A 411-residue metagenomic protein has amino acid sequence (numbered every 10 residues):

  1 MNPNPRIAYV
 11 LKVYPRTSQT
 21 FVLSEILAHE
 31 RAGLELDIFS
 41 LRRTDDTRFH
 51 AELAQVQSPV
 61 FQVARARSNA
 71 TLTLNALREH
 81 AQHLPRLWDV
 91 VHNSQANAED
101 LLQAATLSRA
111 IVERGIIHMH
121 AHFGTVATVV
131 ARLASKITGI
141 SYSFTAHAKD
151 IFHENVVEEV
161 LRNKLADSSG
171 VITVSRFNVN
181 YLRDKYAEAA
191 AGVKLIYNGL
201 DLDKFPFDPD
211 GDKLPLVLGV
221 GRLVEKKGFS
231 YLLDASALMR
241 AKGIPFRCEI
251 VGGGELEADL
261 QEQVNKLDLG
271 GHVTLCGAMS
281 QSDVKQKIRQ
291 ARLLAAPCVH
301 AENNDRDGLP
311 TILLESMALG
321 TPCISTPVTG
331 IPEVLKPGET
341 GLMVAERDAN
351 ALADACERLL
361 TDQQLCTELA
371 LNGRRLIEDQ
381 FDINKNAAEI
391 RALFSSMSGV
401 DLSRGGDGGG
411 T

Functional and structural regions predicted by a protein language model:
M1-R65, V112, A166, G170 (+2 more regions): N-terminal subdomain of nucleotide-sugar transferases
L165, A278-M279, Q286-A291: Short alpha-helical donor nucleotide-sugar binding micro-motif in glycosyltransferases
F177, G199: Carbohydrate-associated surface elements
P209-A237, E249: Conserved donor-binding/catalytic core segment of Leloir-type glycosyltransferases
Q261-S282: Nucleotide-activated donor-binding/catalytic signature segment of Leloir-type glycosyltransferases, i.e., the conserved
R289-N304, T321: Acidic donor-binding loop of glycosyltransferase active sites
L313, A318, P322-S325, L335: Short hydrophobic beta-strand element within catalytic cores of glycosyltransferases and related nucleotide-activated
K336-G338, L342-A349, R358-Q364, D379: Conserved acidic donor-binding segment of nucleotide-sugar-dependent glycosyltransferases
